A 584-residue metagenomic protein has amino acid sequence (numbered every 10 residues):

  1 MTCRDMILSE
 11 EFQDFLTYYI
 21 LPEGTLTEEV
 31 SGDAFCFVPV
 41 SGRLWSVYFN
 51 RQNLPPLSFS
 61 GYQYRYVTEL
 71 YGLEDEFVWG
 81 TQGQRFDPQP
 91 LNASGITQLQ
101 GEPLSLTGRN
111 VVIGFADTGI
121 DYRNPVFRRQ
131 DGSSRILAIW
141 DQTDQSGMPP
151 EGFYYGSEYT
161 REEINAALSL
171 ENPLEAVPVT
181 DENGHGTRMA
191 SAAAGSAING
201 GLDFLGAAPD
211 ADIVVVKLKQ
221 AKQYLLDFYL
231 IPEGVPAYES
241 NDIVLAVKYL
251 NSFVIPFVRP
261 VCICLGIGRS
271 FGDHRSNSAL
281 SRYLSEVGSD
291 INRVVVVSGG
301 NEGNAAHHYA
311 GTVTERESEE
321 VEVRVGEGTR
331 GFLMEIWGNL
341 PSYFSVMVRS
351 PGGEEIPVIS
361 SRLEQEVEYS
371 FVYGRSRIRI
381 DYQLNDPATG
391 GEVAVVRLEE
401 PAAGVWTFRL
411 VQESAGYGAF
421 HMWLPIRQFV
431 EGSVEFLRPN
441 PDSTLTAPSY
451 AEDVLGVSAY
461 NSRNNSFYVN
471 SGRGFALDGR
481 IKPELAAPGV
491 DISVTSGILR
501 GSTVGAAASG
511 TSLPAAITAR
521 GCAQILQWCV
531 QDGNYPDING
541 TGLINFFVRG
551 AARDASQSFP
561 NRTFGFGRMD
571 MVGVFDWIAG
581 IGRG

Functional and structural regions predicted by a protein language model:
M1-V112, T118-R135, G404-W406, S443-T444 (+1 more regions): Autoinhibitory propeptides
F59, Q100-N110, V126-Q130, R135 (+11 more regions): Mature extracellular/periplasmic domains of secretome proteins
T68-L70, L245-R275, S298-G299, V411-E413 (+1 more regions): Short acidic, glycine-rich surface-loop motifs adjacent to enzyme active sites
Q100-E239, R330, P341-S342, Y450-D453 (+3 more regions): Subtilisin-like serine protease catalytic core
W140-Q145, G152-E163, A305-E392, L410 (+1 more regions): Extracellular S/T/G-rich loop segment that most often corresponds to the catalytic His/Ser-adjacent loop
A190-A193, G201, V214-K222, N251-V261 (+3 more regions): Hydrolase catalytic cores
R330-F332, R397-S414: Noncatalytic modules at the cell exterior or secretory-pathway interfaces, chiefly beta-strand-rich lectin/adhesion
A394, A415-R427: Edge beta-strands of jelly-roll/beta-sandwich modules across compartments, strongly enriched in secreted/luminal
